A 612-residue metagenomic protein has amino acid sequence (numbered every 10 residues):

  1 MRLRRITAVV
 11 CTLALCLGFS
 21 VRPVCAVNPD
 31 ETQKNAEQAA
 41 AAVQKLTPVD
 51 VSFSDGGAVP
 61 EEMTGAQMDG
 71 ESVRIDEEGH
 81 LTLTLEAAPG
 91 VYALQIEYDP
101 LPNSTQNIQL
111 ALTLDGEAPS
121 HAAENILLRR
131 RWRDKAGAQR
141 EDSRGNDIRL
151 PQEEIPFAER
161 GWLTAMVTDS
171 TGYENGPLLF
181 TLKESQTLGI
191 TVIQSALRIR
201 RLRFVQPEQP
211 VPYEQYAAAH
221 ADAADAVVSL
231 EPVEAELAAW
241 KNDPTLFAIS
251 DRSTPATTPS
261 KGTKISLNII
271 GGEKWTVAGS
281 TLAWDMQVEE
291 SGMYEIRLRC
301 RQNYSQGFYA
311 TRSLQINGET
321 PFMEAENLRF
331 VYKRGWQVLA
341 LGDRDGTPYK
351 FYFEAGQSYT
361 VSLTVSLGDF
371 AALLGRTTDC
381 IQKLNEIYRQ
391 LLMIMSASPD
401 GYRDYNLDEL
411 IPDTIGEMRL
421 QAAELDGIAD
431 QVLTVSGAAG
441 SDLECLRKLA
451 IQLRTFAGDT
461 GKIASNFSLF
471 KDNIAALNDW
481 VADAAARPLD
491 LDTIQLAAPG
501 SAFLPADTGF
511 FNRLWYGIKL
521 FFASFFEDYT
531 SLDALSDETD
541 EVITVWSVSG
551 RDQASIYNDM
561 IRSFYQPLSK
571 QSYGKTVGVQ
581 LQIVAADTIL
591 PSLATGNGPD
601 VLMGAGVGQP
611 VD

Functional and structural regions predicted by a protein language model:
M1-V10: Bacterial N-terminal signal peptides that target proteins for export
C11, L15-F19: Hydrophobic core
R22-C25: Sec/Tat signal peptide C-region and signal peptidase I cleavage site
V27-I494: Extracytoplasmic
F525-T544: Immediate post-signal peptide segment of exported/extracytoplasmic ligand-binding proteins
V542, S569-I583: A local structural motif
S549-R551, V579-D612: Ligand-binding clamshell of periplasmic/extracellular solute-binding protein-like
D552-G574: Short, polar/charged alpha-helical segment
